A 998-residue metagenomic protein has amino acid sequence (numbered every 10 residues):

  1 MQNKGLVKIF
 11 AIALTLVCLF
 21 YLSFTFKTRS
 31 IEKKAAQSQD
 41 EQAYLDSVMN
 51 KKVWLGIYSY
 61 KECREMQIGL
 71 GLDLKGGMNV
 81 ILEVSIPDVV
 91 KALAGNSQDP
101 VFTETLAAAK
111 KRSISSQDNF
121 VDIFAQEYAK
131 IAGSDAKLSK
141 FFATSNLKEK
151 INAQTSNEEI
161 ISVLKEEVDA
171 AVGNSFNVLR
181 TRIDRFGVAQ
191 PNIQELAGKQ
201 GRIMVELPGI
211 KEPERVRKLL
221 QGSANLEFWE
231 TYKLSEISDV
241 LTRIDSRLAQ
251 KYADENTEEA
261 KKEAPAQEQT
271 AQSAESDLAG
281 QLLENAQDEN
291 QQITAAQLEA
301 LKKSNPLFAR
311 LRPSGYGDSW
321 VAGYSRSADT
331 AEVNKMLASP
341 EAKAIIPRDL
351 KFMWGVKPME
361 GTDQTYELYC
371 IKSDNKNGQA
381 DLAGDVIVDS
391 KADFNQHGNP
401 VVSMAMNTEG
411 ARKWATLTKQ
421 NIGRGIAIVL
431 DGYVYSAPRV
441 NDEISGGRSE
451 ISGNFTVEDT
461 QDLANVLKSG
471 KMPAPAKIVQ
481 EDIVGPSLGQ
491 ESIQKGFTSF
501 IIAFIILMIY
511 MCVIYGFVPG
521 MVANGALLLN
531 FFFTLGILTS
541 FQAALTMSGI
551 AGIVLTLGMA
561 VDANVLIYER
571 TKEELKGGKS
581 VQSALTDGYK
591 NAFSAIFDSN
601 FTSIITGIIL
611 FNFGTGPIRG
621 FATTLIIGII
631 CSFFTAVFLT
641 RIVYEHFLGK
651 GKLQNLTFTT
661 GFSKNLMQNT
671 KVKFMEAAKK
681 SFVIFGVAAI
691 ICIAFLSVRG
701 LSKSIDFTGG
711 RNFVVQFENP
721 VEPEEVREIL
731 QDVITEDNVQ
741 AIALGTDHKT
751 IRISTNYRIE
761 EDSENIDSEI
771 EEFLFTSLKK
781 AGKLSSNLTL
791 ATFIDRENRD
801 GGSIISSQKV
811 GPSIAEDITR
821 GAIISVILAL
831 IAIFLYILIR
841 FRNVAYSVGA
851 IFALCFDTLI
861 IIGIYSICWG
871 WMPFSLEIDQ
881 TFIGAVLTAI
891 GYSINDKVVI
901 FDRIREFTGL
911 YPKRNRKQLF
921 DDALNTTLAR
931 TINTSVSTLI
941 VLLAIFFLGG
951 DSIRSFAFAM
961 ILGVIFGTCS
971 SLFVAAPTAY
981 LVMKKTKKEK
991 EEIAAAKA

Functional and structural regions predicted by a protein language model:
M1-R64, I68, D88-A125, A129 (+5 more regions): Interfacial helix-loop-helix hairpins and adjacent transmembrane helices of multi-pass alpha-helical membrane proteins
K8, I12, L529, G536-I537 (+4 more regions): Hydrophobic alpha-helical transmembrane segments of membrane transport and translocation systems, primarily multi-pass
L22-I31, E65-M78, L82-D431, Y435-R439 (+4 more regions): Non-transmembrane, solvent-exposed regions of membrane trafficking/translocation machinery
Y58, G71-E83, D88-A107, D169 (+2 more regions): Extracytoplasmic/periplasmic
L179, S487-L507, M559, K579-T615 (+9 more regions): Pore- and gate-forming transmembrane helices of large, multi-pass membrane proteins
E206, G447-E450, E458-I506, G782-L835: Juxtamembrane "pre-transmembrane" interface segments
F517-I567, S847-E906, F973: Hydrophobic transmembrane alpha-helices and their membrane-interface caps in long multi-pass transport proteins
G558-T602, E645-K652, S866, M872-T934 (+1 more regions): Cytosolic juxtamembrane regions of multi-pass inner-membrane proteins
